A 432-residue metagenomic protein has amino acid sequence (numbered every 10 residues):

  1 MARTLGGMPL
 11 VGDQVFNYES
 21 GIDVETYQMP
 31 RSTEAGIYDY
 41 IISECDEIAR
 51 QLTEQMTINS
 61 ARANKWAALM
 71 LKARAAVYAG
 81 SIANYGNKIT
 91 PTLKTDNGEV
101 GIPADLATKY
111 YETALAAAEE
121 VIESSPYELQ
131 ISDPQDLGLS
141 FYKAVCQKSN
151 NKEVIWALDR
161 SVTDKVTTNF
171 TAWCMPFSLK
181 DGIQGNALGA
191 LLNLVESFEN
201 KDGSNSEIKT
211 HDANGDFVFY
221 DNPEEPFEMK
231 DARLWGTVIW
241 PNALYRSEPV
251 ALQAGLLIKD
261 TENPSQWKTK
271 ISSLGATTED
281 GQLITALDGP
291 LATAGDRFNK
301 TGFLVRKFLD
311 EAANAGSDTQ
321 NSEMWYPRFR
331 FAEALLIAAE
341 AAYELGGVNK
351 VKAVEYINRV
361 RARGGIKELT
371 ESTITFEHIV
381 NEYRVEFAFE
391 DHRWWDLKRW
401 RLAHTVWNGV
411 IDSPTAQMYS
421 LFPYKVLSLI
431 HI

Functional and structural regions predicted by a protein language model:
M1-N64, A76-L106, G302-P327, I337-I374 (+4 more regions): Aromatic-anchored glycine-rich loop motif in surface-exposed flexible loops
M8, Y38, D46, W66 (+2 more regions): An aromatic- and glycine-enriched ligand-binding surface/loop that stacks and positions planar moieties
Y40, E123, Q135-S204, T277 (+4 more regions): Long, intrinsically disordered, low-complexity segments
K72, A114-A118, I357-V360, Y383: Short amphipathic alpha-helical coiled-coil/interface segments
E224-N358: C-terminal substrate/ligand-recognition segments
